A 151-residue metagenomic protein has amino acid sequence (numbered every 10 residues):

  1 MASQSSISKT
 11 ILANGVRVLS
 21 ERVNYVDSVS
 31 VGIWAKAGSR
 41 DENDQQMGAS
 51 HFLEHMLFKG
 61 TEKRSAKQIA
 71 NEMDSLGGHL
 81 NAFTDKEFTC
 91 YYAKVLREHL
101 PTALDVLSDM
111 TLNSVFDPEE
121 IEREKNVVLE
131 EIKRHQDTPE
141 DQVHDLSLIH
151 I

Functional and structural regions predicted by a protein language model:
M1-I69, Y92-V95, D105-L107: His/Glu-rich zincin catalytic helix
M1-Q4, S147-I151: Polar low-complexity intrinsically disordered regions
A35, E62, Q68-I149: Acidic/histidine-enriched segments that form metal/cofactor-coordinating and catalytic pocket/exosite environments
